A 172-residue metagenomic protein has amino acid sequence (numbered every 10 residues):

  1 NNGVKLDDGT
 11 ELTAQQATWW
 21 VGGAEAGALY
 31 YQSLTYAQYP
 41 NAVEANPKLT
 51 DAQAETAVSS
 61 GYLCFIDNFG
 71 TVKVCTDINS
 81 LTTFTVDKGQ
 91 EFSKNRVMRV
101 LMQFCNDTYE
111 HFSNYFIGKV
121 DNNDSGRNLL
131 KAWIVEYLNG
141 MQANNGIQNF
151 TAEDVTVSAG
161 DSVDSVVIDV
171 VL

Functional and structural regions predicted by a protein language model:
L6-L172: Structured, hydrophobic secondary-structure cores that serve as assembly/anchoring elements
